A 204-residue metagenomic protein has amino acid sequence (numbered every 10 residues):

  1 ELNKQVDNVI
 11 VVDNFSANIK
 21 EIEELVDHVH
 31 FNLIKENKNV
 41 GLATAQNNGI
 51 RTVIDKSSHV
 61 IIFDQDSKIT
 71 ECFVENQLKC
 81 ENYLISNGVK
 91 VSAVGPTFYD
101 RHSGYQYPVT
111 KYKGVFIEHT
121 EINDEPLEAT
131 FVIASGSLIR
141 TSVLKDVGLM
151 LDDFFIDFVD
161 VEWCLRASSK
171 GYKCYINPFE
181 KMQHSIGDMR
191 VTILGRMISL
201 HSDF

Functional and structural regions predicted by a protein language model:
L2-I34: Acidic donor-binding segment of Leloir-type glycosyltransferases
E36-I54: Glycine-rich, basic loop-to-helix element that forms the pyrophosphate-binding segment of sugar-nucleotide handling
S57-K68: Short beta-strand-to-loop acidic/aromatic patch adjacent to the donor-nucleotide binding site
S67-C80: Acidic donor-binding/catalytic loop of UDP-sugar-dependent glycosyltransferases, especially processive GT2
V94-Q106: Short beta-strand-to-loop element that shapes/binds the nucleotide-sugar donor at the catalytic cleft/hinge
T120-I139: A recurrent flexible, glycine/aromatic-enriched loop bordering the glycosyltransferase active site that acts as
S137, V143, V147-G148, D153-E180: A short, conserved alpha-helix in the catalytic core of glycosyltransferases
K173-F204: Active-site-adjacent helix/loop segment of glycosyltransferases that harbors family-specific signature motifs
